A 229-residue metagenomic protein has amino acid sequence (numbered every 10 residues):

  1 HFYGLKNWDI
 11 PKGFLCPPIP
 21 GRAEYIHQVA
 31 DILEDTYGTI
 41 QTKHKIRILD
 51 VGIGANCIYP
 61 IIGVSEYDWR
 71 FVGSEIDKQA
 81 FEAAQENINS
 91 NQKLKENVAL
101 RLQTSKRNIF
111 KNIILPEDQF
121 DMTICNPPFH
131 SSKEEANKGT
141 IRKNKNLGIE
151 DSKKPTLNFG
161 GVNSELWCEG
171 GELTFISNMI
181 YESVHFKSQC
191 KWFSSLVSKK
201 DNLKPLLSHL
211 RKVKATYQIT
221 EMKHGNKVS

Functional and structural regions predicted by a protein language model:
H1-H27, I32: Conserved AdoMet
Q41-A55, V72: Conserved class I S-adenosyl-L-methionine
K45, Q119-F120, C190: Local beta-strand N-terminus motif with an aromatic residue
A55-W69: Conserved SAM-binding loop of SAM-dependent methyltransferases across substrates and taxa, primarily the Class I
S74-C125, H130: S-adenosyl-L-methionine
V98-L102, T216-V228: A generic structural motif
P127-T174: Mobile active-site "lid"/loop adjacent to the S-adenosyl-L-methionine
L157-K214, Q218: Conserved Class I SAM-dependent methyltransferase catalytic core
